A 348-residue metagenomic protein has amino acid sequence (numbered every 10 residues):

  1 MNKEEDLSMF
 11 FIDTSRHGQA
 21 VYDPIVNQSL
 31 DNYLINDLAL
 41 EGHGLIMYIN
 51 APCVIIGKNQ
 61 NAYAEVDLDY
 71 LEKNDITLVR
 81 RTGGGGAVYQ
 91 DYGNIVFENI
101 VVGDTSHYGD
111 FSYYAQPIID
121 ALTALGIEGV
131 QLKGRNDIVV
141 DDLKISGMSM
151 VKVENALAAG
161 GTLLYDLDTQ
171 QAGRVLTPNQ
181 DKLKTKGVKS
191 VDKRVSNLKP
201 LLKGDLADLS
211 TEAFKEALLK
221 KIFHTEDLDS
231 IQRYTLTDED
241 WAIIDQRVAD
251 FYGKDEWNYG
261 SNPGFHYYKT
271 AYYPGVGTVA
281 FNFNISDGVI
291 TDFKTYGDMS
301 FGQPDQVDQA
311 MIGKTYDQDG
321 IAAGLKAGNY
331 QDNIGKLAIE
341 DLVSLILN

Functional and structural regions predicted by a protein language model:
N2-Y63, M150, V195-L202, L206-K215 (+4 more regions): Active-site loop/lid in soluble adenylation, ligation, and acyl-transfer enzymes
H17-G18, R81-A87, G103-T105: A short glycine/serine-rich beta->alpha loop
L45-Y48, V88, G129-L132: Short beta-strand
N50, I56, V66-E72, V96: ATP-binding N-lobe of GHMP and related small-molecule kinases
I56-G57, A64-V66, L167, A172-R174: Short helix/loop capping segments that flank catalytic or ligand/cofactor-binding pockets
A64-A87: Active-site cofactor/substrate anionic-group-binding motifs, chiefly glycine- and Lys/Arg-rich phosphate-binding loops
Y92-L206, L218, V248-S300: Catalytic beta-strand/loop module used to bind and position nucleotide/cofactor moieties in cofactor-attachment
V195, V289-N348: Active-site- and interface-proximal helix/loop "cap" or "latch" segments in soluble metabolic and energy-transducing
